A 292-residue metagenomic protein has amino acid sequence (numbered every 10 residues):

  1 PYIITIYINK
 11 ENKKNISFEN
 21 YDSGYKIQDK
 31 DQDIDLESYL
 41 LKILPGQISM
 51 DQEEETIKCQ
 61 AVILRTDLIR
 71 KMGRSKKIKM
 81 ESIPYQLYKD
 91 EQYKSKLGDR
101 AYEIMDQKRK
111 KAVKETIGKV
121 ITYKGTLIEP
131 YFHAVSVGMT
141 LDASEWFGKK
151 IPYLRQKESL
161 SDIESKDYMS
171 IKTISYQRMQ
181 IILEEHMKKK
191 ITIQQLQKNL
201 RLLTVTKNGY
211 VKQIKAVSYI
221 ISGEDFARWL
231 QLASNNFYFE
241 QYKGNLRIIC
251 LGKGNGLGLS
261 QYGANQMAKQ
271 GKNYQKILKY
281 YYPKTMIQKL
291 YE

Functional and structural regions predicted by a protein language model:
P1-E292: Conserved, single-site charged/polar hotspot
